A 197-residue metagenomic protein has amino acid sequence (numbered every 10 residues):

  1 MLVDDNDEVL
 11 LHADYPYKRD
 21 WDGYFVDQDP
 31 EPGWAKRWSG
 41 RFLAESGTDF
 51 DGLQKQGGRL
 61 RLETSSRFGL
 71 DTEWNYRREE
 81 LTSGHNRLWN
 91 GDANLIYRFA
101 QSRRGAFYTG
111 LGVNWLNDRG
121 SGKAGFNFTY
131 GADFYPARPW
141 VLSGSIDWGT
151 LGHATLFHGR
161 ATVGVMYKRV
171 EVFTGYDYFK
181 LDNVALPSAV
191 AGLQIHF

Functional and structural regions predicted by a protein language model:
M1-L70, W74-Y76: Short glycine/proline- and aromatic-enriched beta-strand/turn motifs that initiate or cap beta-hairpins
V26-D29, R37-L43, R77-R78, T82 (+5 more regions): Gram-negative and organellar
Q54-K55, N127, F157-H158: Short, surface-exposed coil-to-beta transition loops
R59, S66-D71, G84-R98: Extracytoplasmic beta-rich ectodomain segments of secreted or membrane-anchored proteins
R61-S65, R98-A100, D133-Y135, G164-K168 (+1 more regions): Structural signature of outer-membrane beta-barrel channels/translocons
S66-T72, S102-F107, R138-G144, V165-T174: Repeated loop/turn-to-beta-strand initiation elements of outer-membrane beta-barrel proteins
W74-A93, T109-S121, W148-F197: Outer-membrane beta-barrel translocator/channel fold
L88-R98, R104-D147: Detector for outer-membrane/organellar transmembrane beta-barrel domains, recognizing the amphipathic beta-strand
